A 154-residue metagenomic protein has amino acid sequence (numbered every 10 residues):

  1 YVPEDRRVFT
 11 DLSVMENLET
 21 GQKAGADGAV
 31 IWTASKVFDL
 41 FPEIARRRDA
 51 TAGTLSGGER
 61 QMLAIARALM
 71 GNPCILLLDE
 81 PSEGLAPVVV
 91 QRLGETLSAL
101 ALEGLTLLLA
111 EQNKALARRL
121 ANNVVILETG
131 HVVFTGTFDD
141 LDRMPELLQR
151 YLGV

Functional and structural regions predicted by a protein language model:
V14-W32, L40-A45, D49, L152-V154: ABC-type ATPase nucleotide-binding domains, specifically the catalytic core motifs of the NBD
T51-L55: Conserved ABC ATPase signature
A68-L69: ABC ATPase C-loop
N72: Conserved catalytic motifs of ABC-family nucleotide-binding domains
L76-E80: Catalytic Walker B motif of ABC-type/P-loop ATPase nucleotide-binding domains
Q91-E103: Helical segment within the ABC ATPase nucleotide-binding domain
L109-Q112: H-loop/switch region of ABC-family ATPase nucleotide-binding domains
